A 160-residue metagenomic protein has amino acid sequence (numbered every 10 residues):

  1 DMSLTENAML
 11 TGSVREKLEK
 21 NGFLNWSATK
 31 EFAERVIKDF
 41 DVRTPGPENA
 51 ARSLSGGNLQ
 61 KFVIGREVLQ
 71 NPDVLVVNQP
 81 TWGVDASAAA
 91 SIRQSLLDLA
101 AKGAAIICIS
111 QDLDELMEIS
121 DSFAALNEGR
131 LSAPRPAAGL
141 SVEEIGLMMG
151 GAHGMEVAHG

Functional and structural regions predicted by a protein language model:
D1-G160: Glycine-rich phosphate-binding loops of nucleotide-dependent enzymes
